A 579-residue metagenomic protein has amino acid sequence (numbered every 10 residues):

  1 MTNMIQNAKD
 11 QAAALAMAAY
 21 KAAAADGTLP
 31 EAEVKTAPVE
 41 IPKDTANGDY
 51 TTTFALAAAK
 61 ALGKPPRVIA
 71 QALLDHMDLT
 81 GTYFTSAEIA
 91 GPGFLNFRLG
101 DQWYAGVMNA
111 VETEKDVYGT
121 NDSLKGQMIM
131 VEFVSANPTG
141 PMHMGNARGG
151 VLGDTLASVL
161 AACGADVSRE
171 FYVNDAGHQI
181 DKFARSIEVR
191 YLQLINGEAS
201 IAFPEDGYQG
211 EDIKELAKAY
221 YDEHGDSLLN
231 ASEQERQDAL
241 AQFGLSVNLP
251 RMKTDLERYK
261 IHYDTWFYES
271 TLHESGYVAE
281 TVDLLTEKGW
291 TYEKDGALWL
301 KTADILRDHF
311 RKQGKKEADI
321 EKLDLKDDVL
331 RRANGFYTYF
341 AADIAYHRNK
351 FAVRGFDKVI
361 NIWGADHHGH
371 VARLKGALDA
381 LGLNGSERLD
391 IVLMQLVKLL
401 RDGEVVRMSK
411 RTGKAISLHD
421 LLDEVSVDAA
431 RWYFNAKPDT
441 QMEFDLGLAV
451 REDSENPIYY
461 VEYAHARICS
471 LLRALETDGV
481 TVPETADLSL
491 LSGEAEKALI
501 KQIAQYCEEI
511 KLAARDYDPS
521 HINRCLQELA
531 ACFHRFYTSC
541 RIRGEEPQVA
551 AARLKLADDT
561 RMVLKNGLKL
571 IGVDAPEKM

Functional and structural regions predicted by a protein language model:
T2-A105, E112, D116, T120-M579: Non-catalytic interaction-recognition regions
